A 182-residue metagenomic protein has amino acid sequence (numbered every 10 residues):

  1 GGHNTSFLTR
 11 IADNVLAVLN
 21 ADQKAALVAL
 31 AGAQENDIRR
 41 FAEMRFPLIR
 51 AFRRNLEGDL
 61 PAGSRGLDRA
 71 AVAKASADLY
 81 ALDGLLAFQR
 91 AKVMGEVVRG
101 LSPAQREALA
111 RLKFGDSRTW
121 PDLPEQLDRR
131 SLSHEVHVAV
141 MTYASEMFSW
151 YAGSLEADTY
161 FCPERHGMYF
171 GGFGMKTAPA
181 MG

Functional and structural regions predicted by a protein language model:
G1-G182: Charge-rich (acidic/polar
